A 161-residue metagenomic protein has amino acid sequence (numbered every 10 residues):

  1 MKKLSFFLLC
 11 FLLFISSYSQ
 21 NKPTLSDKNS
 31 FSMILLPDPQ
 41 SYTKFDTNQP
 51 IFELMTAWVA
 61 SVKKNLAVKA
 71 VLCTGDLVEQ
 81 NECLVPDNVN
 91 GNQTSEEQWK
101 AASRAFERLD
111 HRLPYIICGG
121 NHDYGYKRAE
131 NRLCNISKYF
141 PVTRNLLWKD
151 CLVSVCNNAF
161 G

Functional and structural regions predicted by a protein language model:
M1-N21: Bacterial Sec-dependent N-terminal signal peptides
S5, K22-S32, A101-R104, W148: Residue-level recognition of alpha-helix boundary/capping or hinge positions
F6-F7, Y42-K44, K127: Short amphipathic alpha-helical "recognition" segments used for binding
F11, Q40, V78, H122-D123: Short, glycine/serine-rich, charged loops/turns that create anion-binding and catalytic segments at active sites
L13, D27, K64, L109-H111: Short, structurally constrained coil/turn elements that cap an alpha-helix or connect an alpha-helix to the following
Y18-S95: N-terminal active-site segment of His-dependent metallophosphoesterases
C83-G161: Extended active-site neighborhood of metal-dependent phosphoesterases/phosphodiesterases
